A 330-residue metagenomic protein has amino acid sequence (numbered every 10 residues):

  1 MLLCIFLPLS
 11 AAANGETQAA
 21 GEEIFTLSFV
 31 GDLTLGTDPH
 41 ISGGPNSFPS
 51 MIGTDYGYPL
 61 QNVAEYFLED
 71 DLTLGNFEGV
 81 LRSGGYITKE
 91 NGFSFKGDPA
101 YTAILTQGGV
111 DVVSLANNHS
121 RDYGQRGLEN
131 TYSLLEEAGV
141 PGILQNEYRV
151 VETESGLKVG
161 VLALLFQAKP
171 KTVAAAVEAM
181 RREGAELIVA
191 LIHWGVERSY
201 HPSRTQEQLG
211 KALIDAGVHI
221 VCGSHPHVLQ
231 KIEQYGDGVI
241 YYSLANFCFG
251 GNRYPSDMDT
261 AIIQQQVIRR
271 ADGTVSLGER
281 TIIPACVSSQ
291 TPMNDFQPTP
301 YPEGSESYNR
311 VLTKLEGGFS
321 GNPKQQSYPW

Functional and structural regions predicted by a protein language model:
M1-N14: Sec-dependent N-terminal signal peptides of Gram-positive bacterial secreted proteins and lipoproteins
N14-W330: Acidic, metal/ion-coordinating pockets
